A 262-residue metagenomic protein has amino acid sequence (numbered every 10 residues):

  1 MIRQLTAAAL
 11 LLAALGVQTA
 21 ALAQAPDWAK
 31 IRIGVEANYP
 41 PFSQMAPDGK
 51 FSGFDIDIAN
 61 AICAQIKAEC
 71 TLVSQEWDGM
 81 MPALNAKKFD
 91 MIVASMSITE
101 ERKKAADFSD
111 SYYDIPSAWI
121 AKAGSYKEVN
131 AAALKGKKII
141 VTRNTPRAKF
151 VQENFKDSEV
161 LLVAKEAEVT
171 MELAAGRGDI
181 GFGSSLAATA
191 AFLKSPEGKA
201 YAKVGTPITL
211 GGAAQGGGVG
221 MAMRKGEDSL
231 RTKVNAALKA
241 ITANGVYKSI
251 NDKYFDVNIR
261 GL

Functional and structural regions predicted by a protein language model:
A23-S95, K104, V257: Extracytoplasmic small-molecule ligand-binding "clamshell" domains of the periplasmic binding protein/Venus flytrap
M45-P47, A59-K67, A131, K135 (+3 more regions): Ligand-binding cleft/hinge of the Venus flytrap
I56-D57, T71-P82, Y126-K127, L161-R177 (+1 more regions): Short helix-initiation/N-cap motifs at beta->coil->alpha
D57-Q65, S125, A133, K137-K138 (+2 more regions): Extended ligand-binding regions for polar small-molecule ligands
A68, M96-I98, R102, S109-D157: A conserved helix-loop-strand patch within extracytoplasmic ligand-binding domains of the periplasmic binding
E69, P146-V160, A200-A202, K233-L262: Ligand-binding clefts/hinges and TM-proximal coupling segments of bilobed small-molecule sensing domains
G79-P82, M96-K104, E153, D179-A214: A ligand-binding cleft/hinge motif common to bilobed small-molecule-binding domains
Y113-A121, L193-N235, V257-L262: Periplasmic-binding protein-like
